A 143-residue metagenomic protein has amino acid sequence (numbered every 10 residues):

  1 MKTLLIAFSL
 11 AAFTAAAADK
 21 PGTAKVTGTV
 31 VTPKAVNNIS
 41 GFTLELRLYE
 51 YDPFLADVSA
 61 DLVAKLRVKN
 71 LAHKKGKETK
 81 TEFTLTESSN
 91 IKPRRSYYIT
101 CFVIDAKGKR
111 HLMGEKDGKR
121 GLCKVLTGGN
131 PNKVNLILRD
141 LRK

Functional and structural regions predicted by a protein language model:
T14-K25, I39, L141: Beta-strand-rich domain onsets/edges
A24-P33: A short, amphipathic beta-strand motif
K34-G41, L55-A56, N90-P93: A short beta-turn/strand-edge loop motif at beta-sheet boundaries
T43-Y49, Y98-F102: Beta-strand signatures of extracellular beta-sandwich domains
A64-S88: A beta-strand/beta-hairpin structural motif
K92-A106: A short, solvent-exposed beta-strand micro-motif common in secreted/extracellular proteins
V103-E115: Short acidic/polar inter-strand loop motif in beta-rich domains
G121-K143: Extracellular beta-sheet/turn segments enriched in Thr/Pro/Gly and aliphatic residues
